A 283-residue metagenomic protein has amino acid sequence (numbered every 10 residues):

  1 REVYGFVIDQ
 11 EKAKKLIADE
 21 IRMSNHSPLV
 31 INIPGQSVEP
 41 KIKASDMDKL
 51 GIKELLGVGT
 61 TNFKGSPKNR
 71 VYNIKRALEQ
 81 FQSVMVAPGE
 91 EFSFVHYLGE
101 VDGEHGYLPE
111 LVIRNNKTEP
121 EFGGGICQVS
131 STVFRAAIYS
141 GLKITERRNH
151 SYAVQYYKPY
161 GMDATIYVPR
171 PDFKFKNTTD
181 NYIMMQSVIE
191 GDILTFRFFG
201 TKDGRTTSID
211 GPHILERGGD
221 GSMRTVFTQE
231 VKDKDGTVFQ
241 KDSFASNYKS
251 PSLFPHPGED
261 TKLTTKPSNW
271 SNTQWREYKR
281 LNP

Functional and structural regions predicted by a protein language model:
E2-P283: Well-ordered beta-sheet/strand-loop patches within structured domains
